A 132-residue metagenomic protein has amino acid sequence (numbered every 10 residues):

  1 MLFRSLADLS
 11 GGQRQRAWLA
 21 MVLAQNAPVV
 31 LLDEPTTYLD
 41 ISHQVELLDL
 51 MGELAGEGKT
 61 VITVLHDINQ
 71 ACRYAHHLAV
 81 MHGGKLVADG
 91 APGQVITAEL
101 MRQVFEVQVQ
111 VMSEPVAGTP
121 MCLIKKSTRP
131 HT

Functional and structural regions predicted by a protein language model:
S5-L9: Conserved ABC ATPase signature
V30-E34: Catalytic Walker B motif of ABC-type/P-loop ATPase nucleotide-binding domains
Q44-E57: Helical segment within the ABC ATPase nucleotide-binding domain
L65-H66: H-loop/switch region of ABC-family ATPase nucleotide-binding domains
D89-G90: ABC ATPase "signature
R102-T132: ABC ATPase nucleotide-binding domains
